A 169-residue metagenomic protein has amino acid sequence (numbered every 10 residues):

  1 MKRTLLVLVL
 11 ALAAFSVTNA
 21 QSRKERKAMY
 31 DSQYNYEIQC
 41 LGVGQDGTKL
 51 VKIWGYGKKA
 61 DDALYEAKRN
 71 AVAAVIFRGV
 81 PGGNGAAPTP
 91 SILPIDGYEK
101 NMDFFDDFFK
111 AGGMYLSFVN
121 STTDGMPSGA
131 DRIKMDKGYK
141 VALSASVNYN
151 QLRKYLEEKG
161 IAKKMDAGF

Functional and structural regions predicted by a protein language model:
M1-K24: Bacterial Sec-dependent N-terminal signal peptides
A20-F169: Domain-level marker for long, solvent-exposed, non-transmembrane regions
